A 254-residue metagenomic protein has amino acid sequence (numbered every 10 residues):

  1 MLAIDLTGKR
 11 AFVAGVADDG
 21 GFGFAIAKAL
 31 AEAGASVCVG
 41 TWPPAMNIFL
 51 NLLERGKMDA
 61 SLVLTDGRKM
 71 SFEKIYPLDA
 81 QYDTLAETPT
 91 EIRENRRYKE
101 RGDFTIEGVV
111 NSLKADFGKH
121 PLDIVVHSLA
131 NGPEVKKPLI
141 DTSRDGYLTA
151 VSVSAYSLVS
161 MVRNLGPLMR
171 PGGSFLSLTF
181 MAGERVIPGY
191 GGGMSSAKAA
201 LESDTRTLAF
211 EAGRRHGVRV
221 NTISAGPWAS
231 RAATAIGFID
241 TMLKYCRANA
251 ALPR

Functional and structural regions predicted by a protein language model:
L2, G15-F24, W42-P43, A130-R215 (+2 more regions): Catalytic loop of short-chain dehydrogenase/reductase
A3-N47: Canonical Rossmann dinucleotide-binding motif of NAD(H)/NADP(H)-dependent dehydrogenases/reductases, specifically
T7-R10, G172, L252: Phosphate-coordination loops involved in phosphoryl transfer and adenosine-cofactor binding
L50-R55, G192, R215, A225-A251: A glycine/serine/threonine-rich, flexible loop-to-helix segment that serves as the NAD(P) cofactor-binding "lid"
N51-A150, P167, G183, G189-Y190 (+1 more regions): Conserved mid-core segment of classical short-chain dehydrogenase/reductases
I75-P77, F175, T222, R254: Conserved beta-strand scaffold positions in the cores of enzyme catalytic domains, especially in NTP/NDP-utilizing
R101-F104, A250-R254: A conserved structural motif in NAD(P)-dependent oxidoreductases
G217-R219: Short, small/polar-rich loop/turn modules that mediate ligand/substrate recognition or access, typified
